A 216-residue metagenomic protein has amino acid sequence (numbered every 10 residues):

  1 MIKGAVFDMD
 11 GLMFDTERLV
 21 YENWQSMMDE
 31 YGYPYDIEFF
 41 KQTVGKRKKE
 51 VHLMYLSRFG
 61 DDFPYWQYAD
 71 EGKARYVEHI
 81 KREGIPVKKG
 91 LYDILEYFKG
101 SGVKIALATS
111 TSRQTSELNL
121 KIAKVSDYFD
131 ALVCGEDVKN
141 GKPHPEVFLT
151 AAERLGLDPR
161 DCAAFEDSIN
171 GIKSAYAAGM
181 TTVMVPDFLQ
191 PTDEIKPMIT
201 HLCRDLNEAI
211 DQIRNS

Functional and structural regions predicted by a protein language model:
M1-K3, E96-K99, S112-S216: Asp-based, Mg2+/Mn2+-dependent phosphohydrolase catalytic module
M1-Q42: Active-site neighborhood of HAD-like aspartate-dependent phosphohydrolases
M13, V87, I105-A108, N140 (+1 more regions): Conserved SAM-binding loop
L19, K46-R47, P86-G90, T111 (+3 more regions): Short beta->alpha linker loops
M27-M28, R47-D61, N119, A151-A152: Helix-loop "lid/cap" segments that line or gate small-molecule binding pockets
Y33-K41, G60-A69, P159: Short, surface-exposed acidic
P34, K104, T181: Residue-level detector of anion-binding/catalytic polar loops
Y55-D93, S101-V103: Metal-dependent phosphoesterase signature
